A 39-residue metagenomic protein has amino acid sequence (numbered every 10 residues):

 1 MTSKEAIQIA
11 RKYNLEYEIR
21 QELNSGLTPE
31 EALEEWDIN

Functional and structural regions predicted by a protein language model:
T2-N39: Acidic, low-complexity, intrinsically disordered interaction modules
